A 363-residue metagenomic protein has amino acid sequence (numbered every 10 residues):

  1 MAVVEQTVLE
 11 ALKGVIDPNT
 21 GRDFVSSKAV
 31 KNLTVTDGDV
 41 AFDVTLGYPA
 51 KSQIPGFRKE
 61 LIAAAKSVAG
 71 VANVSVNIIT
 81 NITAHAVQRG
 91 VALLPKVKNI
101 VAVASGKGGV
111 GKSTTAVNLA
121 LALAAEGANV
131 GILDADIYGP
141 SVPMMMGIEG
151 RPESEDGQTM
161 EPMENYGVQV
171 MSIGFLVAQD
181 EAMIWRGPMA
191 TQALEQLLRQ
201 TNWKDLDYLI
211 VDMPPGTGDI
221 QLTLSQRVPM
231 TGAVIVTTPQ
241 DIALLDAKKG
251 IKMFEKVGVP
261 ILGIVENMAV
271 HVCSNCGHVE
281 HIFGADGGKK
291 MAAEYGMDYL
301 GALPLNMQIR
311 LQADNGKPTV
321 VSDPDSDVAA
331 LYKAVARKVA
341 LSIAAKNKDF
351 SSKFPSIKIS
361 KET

Functional and structural regions predicted by a protein language model:
M1-K31: N-proximal, solvent-exposed amphipathic alpha-helical segments enriched in charged/polar residues
S26-A29, T36-G38, L46-A104, A336 (+3 more regions): Extreme N-terminal, non-catalytic leader segments that precede Walker-type/kinase nucleotide-binding cores
V91, W203, D207-Y208, P214-N315: Conserved catalytic-core segment of NTP-binding enzymes
I100-I137, I251: Walker A/P-loop phosphate-binding motif and the immediately C-terminal alpha-helix
L123-W185, T191-R199: Phosphate-binding loop that captures ATP/GTP phosphates
M171, M213, Q226, A334: Glycine-rich phosphate-binding loops of nucleotide-dependent enzymes
N315-S326: C-terminal boundary of histidine-terminating zinc-finger modules
A334, K338, K348-T363: A short, charged, Gly/Pro-tolerant segment at domain boundaries
